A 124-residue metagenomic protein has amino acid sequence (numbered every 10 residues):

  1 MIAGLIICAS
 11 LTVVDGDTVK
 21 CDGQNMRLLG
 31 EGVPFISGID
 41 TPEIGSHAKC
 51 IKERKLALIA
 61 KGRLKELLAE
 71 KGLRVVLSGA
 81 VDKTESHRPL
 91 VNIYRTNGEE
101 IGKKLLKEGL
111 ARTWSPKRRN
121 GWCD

Functional and structural regions predicted by a protein language model:
I2-D124: Small beta-barrel nucleic-acid-binding modules, primarily SNase/OB-fold domains and secondarily Tudor-like barrels
